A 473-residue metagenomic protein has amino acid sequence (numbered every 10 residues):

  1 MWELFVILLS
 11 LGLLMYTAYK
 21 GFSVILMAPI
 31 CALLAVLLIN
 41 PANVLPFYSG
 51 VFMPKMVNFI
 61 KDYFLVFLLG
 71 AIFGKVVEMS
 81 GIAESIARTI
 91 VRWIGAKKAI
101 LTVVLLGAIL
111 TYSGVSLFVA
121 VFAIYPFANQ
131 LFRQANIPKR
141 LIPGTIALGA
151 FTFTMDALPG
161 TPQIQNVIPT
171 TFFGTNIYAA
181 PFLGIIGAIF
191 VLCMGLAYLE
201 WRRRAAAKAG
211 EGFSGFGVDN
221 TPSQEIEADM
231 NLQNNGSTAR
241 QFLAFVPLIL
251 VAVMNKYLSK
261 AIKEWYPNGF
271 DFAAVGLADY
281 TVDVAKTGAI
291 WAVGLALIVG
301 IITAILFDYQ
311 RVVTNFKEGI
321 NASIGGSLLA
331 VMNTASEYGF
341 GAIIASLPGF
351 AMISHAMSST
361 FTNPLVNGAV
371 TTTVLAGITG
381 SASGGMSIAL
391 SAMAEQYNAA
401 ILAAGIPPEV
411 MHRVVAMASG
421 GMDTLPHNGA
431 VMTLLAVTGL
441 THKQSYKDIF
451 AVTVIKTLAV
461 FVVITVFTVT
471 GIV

Functional and structural regions predicted by a protein language model:
M1-I72, S85, T89, W93 (+2 more regions): Hydrophobic transmembrane alpha-helices of multi-pass solute/ion transporters
V6-A18, P29-L38, F67-I72, G107-T111 (+8 more regions): Hydrophobic core segments of alpha-helical transmembrane domains in multi-pass membrane transport and ion-translocation
I7, I39, N43, F182-G319 (+4 more regions): Long, contiguous bundles of hydrophobic transmembrane helices that form the permeation core of multi-pass
G21-V24, I60-Y63, G74-E84, L110-A123 (+6 more regions): Short helix-coil transition sites and intra-membrane helix breaks within transmembrane domains of multi-pass
V66-L69, W93-Q130, V331-A342, S358-A399: Hydrophobic alpha-helical transmembrane segments of multi-pass integral membrane proteins, predominantly secondary
A71, S85-A87, F118-L131, G160-F172 (+2 more regions): Re-entrant/interfacial helical elements at transmembrane boundaries that shape and gate the permeation pathway
I90, L434-I455: Interfacial loop-to-transmembrane junctions
K97-L110, I137-T154, A180-I185, I189 (+2 more regions): Alpha-helical transmembrane segments of multi-pass membrane proteins
